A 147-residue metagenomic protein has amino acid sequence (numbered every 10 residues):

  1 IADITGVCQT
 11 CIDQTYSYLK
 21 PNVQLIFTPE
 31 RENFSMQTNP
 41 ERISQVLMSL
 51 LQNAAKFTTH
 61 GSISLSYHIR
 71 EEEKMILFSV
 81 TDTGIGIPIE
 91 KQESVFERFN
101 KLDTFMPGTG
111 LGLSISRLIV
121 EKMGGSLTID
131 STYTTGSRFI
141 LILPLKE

Functional and structural regions predicted by a protein language model:
I1, K20-F34: Conserved catalytic submotifs in the C-terminal HATPase_c
I1-D13: A conserved beta-strand-to-alpha-helix junction within the catalytic ATP-binding
A54-A55: Short helix-loop "hinge" at the ATP-lid/N-box region of the Bergerat-fold HATPase_c
D82: Acidic ATP/Mg2+-coordinating residue in the GHKL
I87-F99: Short conserved segment of the HATPase_c
G112, S116: Short alpha-helical Gxxx[C/S/T] motif in the catalytic ATP-binding
